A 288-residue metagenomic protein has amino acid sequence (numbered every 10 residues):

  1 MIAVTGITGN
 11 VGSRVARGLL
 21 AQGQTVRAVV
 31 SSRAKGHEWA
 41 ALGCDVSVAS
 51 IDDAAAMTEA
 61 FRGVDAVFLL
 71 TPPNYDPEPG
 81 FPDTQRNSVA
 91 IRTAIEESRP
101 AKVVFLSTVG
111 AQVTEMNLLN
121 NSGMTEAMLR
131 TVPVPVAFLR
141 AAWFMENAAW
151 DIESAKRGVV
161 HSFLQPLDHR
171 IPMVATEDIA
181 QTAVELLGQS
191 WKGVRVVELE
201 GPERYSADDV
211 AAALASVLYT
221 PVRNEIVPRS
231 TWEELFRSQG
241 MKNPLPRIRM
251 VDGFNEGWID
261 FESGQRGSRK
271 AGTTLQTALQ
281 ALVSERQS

Functional and structural regions predicted by a protein language model:
I2-R27, S31-W39, D52-A55, R62-V64 (+4 more regions): Oxidoreductase cofactor-interface core, primarily capturing Rossmann-like NAD(P)-dependent enzymes
A49: Cofactor-binding loops of NAD(P)H-dependent oxidoreductases, dominated by short-chain dehydrogenase/reductases
M57, T84, S88: Aromatic/hydrophobic pocket-lining residues that form the small-molecule binding cavity in soluble enzyme cores
T71, S107, G257: Short secondary-structure boundary segments
S88, S122, D151, A207 (+2 more regions): A general structural signal for well-ordered alpha-helical segments in protein cores
R229-S288: A hydrophobic C-terminal alpha-helical subdomain
